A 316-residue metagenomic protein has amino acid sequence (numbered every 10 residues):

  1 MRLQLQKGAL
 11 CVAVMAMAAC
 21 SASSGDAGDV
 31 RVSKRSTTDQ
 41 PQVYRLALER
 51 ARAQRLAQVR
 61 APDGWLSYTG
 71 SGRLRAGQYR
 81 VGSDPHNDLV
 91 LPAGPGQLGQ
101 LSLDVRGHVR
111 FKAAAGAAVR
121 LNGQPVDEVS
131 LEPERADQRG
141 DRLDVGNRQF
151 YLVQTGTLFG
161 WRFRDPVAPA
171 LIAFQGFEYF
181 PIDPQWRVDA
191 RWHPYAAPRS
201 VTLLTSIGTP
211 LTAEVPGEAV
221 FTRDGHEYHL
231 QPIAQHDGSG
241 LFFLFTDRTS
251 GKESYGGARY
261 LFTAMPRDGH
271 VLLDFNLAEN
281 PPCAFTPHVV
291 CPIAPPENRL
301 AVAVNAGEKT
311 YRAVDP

Functional and structural regions predicted by a protein language model:
M1-L10: Bacterial N-terminal signal peptides that target proteins for export
M17-A19: C-terminal motif of bacterial Sec signal peptides marking the signal peptidase cleavage site
S21-S24: Bacterial signal peptide processing site
D26-A53: Post-signal peptide N-terminal segment of mature Sec-exported envelope proteins
Y68, R73-G140, F262: Forkhead-associated
G146-L211: Surface-exposed beta-loop interaction hotspot
G176-Y179, R248-K252, H270-L272, N276-P316: Extended, aromatic/histidine-rich regions of cofactor-dependent oxidoreductases associated with respiratory
R191-S250, Y255: Flexible, glycine-rich surface segments
